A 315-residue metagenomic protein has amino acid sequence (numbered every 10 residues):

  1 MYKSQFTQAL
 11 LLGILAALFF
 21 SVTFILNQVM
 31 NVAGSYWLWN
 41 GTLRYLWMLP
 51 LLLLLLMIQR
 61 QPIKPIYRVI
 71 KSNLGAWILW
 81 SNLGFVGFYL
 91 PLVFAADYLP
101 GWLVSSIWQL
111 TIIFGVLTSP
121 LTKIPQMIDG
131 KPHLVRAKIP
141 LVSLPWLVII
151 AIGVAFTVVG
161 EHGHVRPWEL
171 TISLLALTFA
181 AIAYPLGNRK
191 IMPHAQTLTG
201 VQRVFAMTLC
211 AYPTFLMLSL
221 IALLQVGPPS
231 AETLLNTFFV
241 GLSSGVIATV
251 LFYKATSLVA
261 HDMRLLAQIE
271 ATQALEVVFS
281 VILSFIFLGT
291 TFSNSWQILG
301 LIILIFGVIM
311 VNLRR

Functional and structural regions predicted by a protein language model:
M1-L43, F94, P145-A155, G163-P193 (+6 more regions): Glycine-/small-residue-enriched transmembrane alpha-helix faces in small-molecule transporters and effluxers
A16-A17, L43, L103-L110, H194-A211 (+1 more regions): Helix-helix packing/entry segments at the starts of transmembrane helices
F19, R60-W108, F156, S243-H261: Specific transmembrane alpha-helical segments of multi-pass solute transporters/efflux pumps, especially DMT/EamA
S21, I25, N82-V86, L90 (+10 more regions): Hydrophobic/small/kink-forming positions within alpha-helical transmembrane segments of polytopic membrane proteins
S35-G87, F114-S119, I149, F179-G187 (+3 more regions): Transmembrane alpha-helices of multi-pass small-molecule transport proteins
W39, L46, V93-L141, R264-I286: Specific alpha-helical transmembrane segments that line the substrate/conduction pathway and gating interfaces
Y45, L266, E270-R315: C-terminal-most transmembrane helix of multi-pass membrane proteins
S105-W108, I124-F156, L170-T171, H261 (+1 more regions): Loop-to-transmembrane alpha-helix entry segments
